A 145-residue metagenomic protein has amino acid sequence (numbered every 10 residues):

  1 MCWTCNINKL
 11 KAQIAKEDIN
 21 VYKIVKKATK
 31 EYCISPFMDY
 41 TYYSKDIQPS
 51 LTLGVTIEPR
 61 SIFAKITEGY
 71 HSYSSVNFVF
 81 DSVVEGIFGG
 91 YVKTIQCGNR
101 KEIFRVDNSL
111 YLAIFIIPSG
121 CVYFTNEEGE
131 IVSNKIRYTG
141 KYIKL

Functional and structural regions predicted by a protein language model:
M1-Y70, V76-L145: Conserved NAD+-utilizing ADP-ribose enzyme module
